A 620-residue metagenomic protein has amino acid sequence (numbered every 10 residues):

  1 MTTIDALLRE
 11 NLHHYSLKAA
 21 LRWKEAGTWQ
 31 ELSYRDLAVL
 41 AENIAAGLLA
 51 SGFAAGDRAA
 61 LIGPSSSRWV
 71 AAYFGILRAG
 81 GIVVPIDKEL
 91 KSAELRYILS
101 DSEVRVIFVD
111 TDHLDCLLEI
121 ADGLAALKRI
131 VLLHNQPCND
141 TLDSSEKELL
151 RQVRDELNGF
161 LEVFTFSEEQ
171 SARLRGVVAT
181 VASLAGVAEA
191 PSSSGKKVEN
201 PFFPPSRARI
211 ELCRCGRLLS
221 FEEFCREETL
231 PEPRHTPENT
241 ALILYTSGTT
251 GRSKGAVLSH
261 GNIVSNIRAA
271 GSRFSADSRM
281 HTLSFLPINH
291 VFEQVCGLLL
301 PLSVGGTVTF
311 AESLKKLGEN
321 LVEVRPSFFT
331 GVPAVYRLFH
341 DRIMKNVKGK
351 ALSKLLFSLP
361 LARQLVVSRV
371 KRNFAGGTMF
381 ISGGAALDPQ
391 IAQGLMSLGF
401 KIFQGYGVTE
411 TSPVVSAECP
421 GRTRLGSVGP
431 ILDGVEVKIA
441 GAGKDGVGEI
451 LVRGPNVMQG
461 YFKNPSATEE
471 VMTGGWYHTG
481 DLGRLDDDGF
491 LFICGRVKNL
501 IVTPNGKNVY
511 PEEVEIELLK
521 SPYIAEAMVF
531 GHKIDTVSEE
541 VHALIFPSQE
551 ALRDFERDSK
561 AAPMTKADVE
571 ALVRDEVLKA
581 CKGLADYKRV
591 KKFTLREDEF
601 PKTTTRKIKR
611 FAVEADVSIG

Functional and structural regions predicted by a protein language model:
L17, L21-S66, V70-F74, K91-R96 (+2 more regions): Conserved AMP-binding/adenylate-forming core of the ANL superfamily
L17-A19, L212, E227-Y245, R252 (+1 more regions): Conserved pre-ATP/AMP-binding loop-to-beta segment of ANL
E31-Y34, A241-I267: Conserved AMP-binding A3 loop
L90, I107, G441, G454 (+2 more regions): AMP-binding/adenylate-forming catalytic core of the ANL superfamily
L118-A185, A190, S194-T236, I343-R369: ANL superfamily adenylate-forming
V264-H281, I288-S368, K401: Conserved AMP-binding/adenylation subdomain of ANL enzymes
F329, V366-L491, V497-L500, V514 (+1 more regions): Conserved AMP-binding/adenylate-forming
M528-G531, R574-G620: Conserved C-terminal "lid"/linker of ANL adenylate-forming enzymes
